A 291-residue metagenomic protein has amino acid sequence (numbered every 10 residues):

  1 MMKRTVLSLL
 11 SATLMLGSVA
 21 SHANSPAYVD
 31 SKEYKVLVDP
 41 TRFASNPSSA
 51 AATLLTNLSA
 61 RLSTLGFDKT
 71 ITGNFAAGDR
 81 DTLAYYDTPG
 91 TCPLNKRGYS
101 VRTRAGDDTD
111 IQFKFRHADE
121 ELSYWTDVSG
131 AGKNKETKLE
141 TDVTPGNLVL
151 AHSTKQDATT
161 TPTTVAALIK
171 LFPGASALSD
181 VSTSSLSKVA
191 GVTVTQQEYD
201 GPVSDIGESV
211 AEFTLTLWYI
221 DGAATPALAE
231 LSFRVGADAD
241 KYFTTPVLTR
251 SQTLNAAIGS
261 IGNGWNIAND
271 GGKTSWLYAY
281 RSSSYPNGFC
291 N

Functional and structural regions predicted by a protein language model:
M1-L9: Bacterial N-terminal signal peptides that target proteins for export
L10-S11, M15: Hydrophobic alpha-helical targeting segments used for export or membrane insertion
S18-A20: N-terminal signal peptide c-region/cleavage motif recognized by signal peptidases
N24-N291: Phosphate-end processing signature that detects enzymes handling 5′-triphosphorylated RNA and polyphosphate
